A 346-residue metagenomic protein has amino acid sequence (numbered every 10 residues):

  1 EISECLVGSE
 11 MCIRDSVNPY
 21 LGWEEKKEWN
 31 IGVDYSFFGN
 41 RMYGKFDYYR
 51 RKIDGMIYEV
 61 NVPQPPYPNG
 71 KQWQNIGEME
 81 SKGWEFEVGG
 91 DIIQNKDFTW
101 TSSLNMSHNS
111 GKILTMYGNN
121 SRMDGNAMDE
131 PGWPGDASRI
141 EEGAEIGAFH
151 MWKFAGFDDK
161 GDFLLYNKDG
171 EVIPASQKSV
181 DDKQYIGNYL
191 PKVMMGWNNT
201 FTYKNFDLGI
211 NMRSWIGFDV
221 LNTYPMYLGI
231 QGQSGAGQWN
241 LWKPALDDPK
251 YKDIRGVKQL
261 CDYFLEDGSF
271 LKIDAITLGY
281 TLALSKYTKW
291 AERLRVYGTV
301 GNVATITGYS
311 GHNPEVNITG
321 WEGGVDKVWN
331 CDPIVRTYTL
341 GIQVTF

Functional and structural regions predicted by a protein language model:
E1-G8: Positively charged, low-complexity/disordered segments
S9-E10, R14-S36, Y43, E130-G209 (+2 more regions): Outer-membrane beta-barrel transmembrane strand signature
S9-E24, Y43, D47-M79: Solvent-exposed loop/turn elements at secondary-structure boundaries
E25-W29, Y48-D54, G70, E80-W84 (+5 more regions): Transmembrane beta-barrel architecture of outer-membrane proteins
Y48-D54, G90-I92, M106-K112, Y203-N205 (+5 more regions): Transmembrane beta-strands of outer-membrane beta-barrel pores
Q74-G77, W84, D91-Y189, E292 (+2 more regions): Conserved small-residue
E85-E87, S103-N105, I334-F346: Outer-membrane beta-barrel "beta-signal"
W215-N302, N317: Extracytoplasmic gating/loop element in the C-terminal half of outer-membrane beta-barrel translocons and assembly
